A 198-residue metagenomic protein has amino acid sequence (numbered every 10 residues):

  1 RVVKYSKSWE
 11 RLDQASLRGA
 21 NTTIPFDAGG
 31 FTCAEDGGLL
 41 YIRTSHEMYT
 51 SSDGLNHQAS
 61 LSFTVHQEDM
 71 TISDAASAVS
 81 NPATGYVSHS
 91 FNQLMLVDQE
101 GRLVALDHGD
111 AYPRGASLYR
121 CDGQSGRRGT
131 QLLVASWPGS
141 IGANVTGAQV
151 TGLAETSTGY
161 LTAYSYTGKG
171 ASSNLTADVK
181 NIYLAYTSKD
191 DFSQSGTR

Functional and structural regions predicted by a protein language model:
R1-R198: Extracellular, repeat-based ectodomains that mediate carbohydrate processing or recognition
